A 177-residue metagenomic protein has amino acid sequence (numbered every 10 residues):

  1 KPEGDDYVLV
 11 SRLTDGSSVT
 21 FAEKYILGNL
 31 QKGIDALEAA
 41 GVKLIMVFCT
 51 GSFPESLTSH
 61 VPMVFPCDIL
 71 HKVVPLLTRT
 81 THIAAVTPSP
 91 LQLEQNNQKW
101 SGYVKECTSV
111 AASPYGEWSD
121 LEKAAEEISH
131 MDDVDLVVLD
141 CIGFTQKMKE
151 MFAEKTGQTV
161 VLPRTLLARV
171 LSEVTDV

Functional and structural regions predicted by a protein language model:
K1-A22, A85-S119: N-terminal glycine-rich anion-binding loop in soluble enzyme alpha/beta folds
F21-C67, D135-T145, K149: N-terminal glycine-rich phosphate/adenylate-binding segment common to multiple enzyme folds
N29, D35, W118-D133: A short, acidic, amphipathic alpha-helical segment used as a generic capping/interface helix at domain edges
T58-H82, V86, L166, V170-L171: Anion-binding alpha/beta catalytic cores of soluble intermediary-metabolism enzymes, centered on
S59, N96-Y103, M148-K155: Short, aromatic/basic amphipathic alpha-helical patches
P62-D68, V104-A111, T156-T165: Short hydrophobic/aromatic-enriched beta-strand-loop microsegments
R79, G116, V160-V177: Short, flexible loop segments at boundaries between secondary-structure elements
E127-L166: Extended, histidine- and acidic-residue-enriched regions that form the cofactor-binding/catalytic faces
